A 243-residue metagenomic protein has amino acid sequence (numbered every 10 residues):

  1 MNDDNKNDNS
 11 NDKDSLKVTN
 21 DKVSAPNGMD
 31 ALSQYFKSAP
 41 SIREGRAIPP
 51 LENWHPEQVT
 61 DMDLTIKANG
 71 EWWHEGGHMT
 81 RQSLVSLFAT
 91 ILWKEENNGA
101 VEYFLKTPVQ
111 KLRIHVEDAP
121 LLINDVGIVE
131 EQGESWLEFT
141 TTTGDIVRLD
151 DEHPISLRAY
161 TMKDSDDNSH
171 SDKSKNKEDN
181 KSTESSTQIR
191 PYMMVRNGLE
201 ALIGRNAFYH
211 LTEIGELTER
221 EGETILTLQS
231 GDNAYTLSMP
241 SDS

Functional and structural regions predicted by a protein language model:
N2-S243: Long, non-globular segments of proteins
